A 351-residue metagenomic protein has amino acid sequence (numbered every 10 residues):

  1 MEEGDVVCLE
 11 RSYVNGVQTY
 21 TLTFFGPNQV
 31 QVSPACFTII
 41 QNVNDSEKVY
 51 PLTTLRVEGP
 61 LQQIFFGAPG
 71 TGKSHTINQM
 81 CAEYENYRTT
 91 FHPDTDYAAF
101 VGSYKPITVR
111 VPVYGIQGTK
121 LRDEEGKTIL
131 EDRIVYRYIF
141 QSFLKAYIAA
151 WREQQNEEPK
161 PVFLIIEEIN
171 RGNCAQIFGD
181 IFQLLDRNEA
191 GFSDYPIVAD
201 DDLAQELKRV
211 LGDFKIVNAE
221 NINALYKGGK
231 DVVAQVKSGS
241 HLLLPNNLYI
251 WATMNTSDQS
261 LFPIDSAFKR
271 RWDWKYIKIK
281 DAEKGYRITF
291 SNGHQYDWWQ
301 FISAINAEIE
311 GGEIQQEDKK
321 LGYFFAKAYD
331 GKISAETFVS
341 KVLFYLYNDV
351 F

Functional and structural regions predicted by a protein language model:
D5, R11-V17, T21-F351: C-terminal regulatory/interaction module of P-loop NTP-utilizing enzymes
